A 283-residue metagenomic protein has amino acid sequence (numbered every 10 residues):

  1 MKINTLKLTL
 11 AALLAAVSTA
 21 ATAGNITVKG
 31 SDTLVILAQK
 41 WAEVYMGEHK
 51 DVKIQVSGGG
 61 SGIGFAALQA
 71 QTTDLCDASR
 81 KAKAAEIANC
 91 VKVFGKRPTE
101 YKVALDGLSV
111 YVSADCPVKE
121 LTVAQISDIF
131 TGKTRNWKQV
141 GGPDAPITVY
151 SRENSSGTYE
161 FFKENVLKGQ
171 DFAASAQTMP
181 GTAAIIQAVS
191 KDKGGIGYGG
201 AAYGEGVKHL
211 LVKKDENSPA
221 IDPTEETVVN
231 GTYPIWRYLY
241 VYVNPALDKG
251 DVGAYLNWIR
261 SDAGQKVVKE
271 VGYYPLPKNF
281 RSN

Functional and structural regions predicted by a protein language model:
M1-L10: Bacterial N-terminal signal peptides that target proteins for export
K7, V17-A23: Sec/Tat signal peptide C-region and signal peptidase I cleavage site
A12-A15: Short, linear, compositionally biased motifs with a strong N-terminal bias
A23-N283: Exported/periplasmic ABC-transporter solute-binding proteins
